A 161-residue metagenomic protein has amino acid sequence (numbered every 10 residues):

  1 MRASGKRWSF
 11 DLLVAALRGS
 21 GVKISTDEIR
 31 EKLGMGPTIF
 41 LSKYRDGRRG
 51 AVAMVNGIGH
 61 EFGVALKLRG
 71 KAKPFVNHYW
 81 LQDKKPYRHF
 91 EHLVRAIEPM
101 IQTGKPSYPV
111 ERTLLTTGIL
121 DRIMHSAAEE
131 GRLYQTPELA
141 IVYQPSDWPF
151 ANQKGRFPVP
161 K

Functional and structural regions predicted by a protein language model:
M1-K84, R88-E111, L120-M124, P137-K161: Contiguous beta-strand/loop segments that form the cofactor/metal-binding neighborhood of enzyme cores
A127-A128: Anion (oxyanion) recognition and catalysis
G131-L133: Short, glycine/acidic-rich hinge or "gate" loops at secondary-structure transitions that mediate conformational
